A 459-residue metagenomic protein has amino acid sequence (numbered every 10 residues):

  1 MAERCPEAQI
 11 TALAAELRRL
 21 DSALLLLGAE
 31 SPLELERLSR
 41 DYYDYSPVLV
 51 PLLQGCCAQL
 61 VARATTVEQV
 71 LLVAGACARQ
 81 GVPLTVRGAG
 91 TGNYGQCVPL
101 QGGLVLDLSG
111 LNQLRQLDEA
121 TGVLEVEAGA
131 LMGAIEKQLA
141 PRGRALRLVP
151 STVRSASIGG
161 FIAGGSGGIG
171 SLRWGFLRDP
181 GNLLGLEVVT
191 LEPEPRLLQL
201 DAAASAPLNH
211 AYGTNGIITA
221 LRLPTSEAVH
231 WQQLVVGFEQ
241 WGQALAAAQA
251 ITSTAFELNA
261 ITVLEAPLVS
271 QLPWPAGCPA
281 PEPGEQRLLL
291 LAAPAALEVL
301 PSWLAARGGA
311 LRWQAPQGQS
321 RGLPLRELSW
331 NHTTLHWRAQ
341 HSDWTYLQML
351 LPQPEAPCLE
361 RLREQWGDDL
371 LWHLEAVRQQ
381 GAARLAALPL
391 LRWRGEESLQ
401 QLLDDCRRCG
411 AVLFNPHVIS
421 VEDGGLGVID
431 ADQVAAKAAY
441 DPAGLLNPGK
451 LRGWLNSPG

Functional and structural regions predicted by a protein language model:
M1-G75, T91-G122, L268-C278, G318-H341 (+1 more regions): N-terminal flexible segment immediately upstream of the FAD-binding catalytic core in FAD-dependent oxidoreductases
R4, A8, G237-A244, P294 (+2 more regions): Short, surface-exposed ligand-recognition loops at beta-strand->loop->(often short) alpha-helix junctions that present
L13, L17, C77, A247-T252 (+3 more regions): Short amphipathic alpha-helices in soluble, non-transmembrane regions that often serve as interface/regulatory elements
L25-A29, A62-A64, L84-G88, L106-L108 (+11 more regions): General beta-strand structural signal in soluble alpha/beta enzymes
V82, R87-A89, Q96-G103, S109 (+2 more regions): Conserved glycine-rich FAD pyrophosphate-binding loop
R115, M132-G133, K137-E257: FAD-binding subdomain of flavoenzyme oxidoreductases
Q233, F238, A255-W313: A conserved active-site cap/scaffold subdomain adjacent to cofactor or substrate pockets
